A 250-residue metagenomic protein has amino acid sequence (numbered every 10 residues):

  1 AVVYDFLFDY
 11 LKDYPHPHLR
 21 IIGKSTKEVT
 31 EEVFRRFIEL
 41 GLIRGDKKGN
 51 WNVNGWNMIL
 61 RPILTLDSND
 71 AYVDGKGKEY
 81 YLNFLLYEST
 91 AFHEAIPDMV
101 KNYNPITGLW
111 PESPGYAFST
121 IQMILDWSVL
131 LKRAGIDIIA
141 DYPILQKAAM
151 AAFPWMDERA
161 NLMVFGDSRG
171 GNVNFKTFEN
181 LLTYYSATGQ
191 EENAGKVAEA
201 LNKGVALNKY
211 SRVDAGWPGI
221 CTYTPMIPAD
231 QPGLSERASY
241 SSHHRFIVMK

Functional and structural regions predicted by a protein language model:
A1-M156, S168-R169: Aromatic-lined, polymer-binding surfaces characteristic of secreted/periplasmic polysaccharide-degrading enzymes
Y116-K250: Carbohydrate-active enzyme catalytic cores, enriched for enzymes that act on polyanionic acidic polysaccharides
